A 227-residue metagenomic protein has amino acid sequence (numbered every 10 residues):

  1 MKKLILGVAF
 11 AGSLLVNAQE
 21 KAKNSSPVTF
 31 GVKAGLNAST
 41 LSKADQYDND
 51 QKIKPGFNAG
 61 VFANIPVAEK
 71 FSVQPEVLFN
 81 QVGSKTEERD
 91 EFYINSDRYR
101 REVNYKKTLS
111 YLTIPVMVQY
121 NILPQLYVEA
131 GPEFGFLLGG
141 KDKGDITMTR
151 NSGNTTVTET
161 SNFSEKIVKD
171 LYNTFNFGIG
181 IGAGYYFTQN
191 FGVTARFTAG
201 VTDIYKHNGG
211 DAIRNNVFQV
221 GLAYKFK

Functional and structural regions predicted by a protein language model:
M1-V28, K33, L222-F226: Bacterial Sec-dependent N-terminal signal peptides
T29, N37, G182-F191, R214-K227: Outer-membrane beta-barrel "beta-signal"
F30, F57-V61, L112-V116, F134 (+2 more regions): Hydrophobic, lipid-facing positions within transmembrane beta-strands of outer-membrane proteins
V32-A38, V77-F79, A130-F136, A195-A199 (+1 more regions): Transmembrane beta-barrel strands of outer-membrane/channel proteins
T40-K54, V82-S110, L137-N176, D203-V217: Extracellular/periplasm-exposed beta-strand and loop segments of Gram-negative cell-envelope proteins, dominated by
A63-I65, Y120, F136, Y185 (+2 more regions): Residue-level signature of outer-membrane beta-barrel architecture
F71-V73, L126-V128, Q189-A195: Repeated loop/turn-to-beta-strand initiation elements of outer-membrane beta-barrel proteins
